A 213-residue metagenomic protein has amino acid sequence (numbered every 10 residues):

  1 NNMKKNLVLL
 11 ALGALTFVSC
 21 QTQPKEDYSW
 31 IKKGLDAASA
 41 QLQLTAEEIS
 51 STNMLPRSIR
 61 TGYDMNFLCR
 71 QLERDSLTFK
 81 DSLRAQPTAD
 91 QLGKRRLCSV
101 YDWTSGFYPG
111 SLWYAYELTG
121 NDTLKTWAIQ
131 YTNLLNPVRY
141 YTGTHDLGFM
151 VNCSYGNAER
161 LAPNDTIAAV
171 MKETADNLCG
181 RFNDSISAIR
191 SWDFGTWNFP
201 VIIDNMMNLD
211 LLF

Functional and structural regions predicted by a protein language model:
N1-E26: Bacterial Sec-dependent N-terminal signal peptides
Q23-F213: Glycan-recognition and catalytic cores of secretory/periplasmic carbohydrate-active enzymes
